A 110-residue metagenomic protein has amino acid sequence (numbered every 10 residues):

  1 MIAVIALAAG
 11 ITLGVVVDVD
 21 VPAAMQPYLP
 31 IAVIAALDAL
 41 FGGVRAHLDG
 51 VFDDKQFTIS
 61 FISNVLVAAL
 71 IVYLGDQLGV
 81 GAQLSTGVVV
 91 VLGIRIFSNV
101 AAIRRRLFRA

Functional and structural regions predicted by a protein language model:
M1-I5, Y28-L29, D53-S63, A110: Cytoplasmic-side transmembrane-helix entry/capping segments in multi-pass membrane proteins
M1-Q26: Membrane-helix boundary elements
I5-T12, A35-A39, I59-A69: Small-residue-rich segments of transmembrane alpha-helices in multi-pass membrane proteins, especially helix faces
V17-Q26, V44-K55: Short juxtamembrane and helix-loop transition motifs at transmembrane-helix boundaries in membrane proteins
A24-L37, S85: Structural signature of hydrophobic alpha-helical transmembrane segments
F41-V51, S98-R105: C-terminal ends of transmembrane helices
I71-S85: Membrane-helix boundary connector in multi-pass membrane proteins
S85-A110: Canonical alpha-helical transmembrane segment with a positive-inside/aromatic-interface signature
